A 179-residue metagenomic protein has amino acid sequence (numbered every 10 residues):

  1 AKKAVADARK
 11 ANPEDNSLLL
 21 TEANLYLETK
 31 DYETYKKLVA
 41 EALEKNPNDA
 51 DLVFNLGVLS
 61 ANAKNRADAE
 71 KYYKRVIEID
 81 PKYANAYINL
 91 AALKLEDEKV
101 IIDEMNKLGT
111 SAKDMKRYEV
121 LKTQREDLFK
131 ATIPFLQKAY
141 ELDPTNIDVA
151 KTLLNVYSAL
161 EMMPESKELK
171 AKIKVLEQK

Functional and structural regions predicted by a protein language model:
D7-A8, E41-A42, R75-V76, A139 (+1 more regions): Canonical positions in the second alpha-helix
E96-F135: Short coil/linker segments at helix-helix boundaries
